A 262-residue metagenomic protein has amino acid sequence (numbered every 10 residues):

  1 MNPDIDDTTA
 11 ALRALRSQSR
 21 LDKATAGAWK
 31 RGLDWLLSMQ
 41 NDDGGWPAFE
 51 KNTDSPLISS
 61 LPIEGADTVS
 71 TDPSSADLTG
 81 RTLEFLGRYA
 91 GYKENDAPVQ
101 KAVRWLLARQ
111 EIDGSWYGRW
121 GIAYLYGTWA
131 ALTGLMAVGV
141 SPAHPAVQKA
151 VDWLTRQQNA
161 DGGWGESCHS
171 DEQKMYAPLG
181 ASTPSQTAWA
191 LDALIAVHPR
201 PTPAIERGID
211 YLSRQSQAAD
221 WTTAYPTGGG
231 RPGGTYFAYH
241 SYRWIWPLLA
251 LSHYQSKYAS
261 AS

Functional and structural regions predicted by a protein language model:
M1-S262: Preference for long, amphipathic alpha-helical scaffolds in soluble/luminal domains and all-alpha bundles
